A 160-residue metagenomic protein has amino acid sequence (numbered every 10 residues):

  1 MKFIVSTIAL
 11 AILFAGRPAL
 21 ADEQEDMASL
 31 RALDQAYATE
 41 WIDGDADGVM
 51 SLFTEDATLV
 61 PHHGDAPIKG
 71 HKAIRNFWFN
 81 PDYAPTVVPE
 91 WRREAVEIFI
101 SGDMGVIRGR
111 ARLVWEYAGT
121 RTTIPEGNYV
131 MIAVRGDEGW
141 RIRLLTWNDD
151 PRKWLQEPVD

Functional and structural regions predicted by a protein language model:
M1-V5: Positively charged n-region of N-terminal signal peptides that target proteins for export
S6-A15: Bacterial N-terminal signal peptides
G16-E55, W154-D160: Short, low-complexity N-terminal intrinsically disordered segments enriched in polar/charged residues
Q24-A28, A46-I100, R110, T123-I124: A solvent-exposed, acidic/Ser-Thr-rich amphipathic alpha-helical stretch
I98-G105, A133-G139: A short, structured loop/turn motif at beta-sheet edges
D103-L113: A short hydrophobic beta-strand element
E126-Q156: Short beta-strand edge/turn micro-motifs at domain boundaries
